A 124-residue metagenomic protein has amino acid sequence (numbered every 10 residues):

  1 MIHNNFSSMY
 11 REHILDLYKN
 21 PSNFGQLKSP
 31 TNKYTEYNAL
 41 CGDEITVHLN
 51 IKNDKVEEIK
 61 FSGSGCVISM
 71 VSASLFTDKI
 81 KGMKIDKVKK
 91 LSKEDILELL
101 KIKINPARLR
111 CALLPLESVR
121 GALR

Functional and structural regions predicted by a protein language model:
M1-K28, Y34, E57, M83-R124: C-terminal binding/interaction regions
S29, G42-E44, V56, V71: Short connector loops at helix/strand junctions that flank enzyme active sites, especially segments positioning acidic
N38, D43-N53: Short beta-strand elements
C41, G63-S72: Short, thiol/selenol-centered motifs that function as redox-active sites or metal-ligating centers
K55-G63: Immediate flanking context of iron-sulfur cluster ligation sites
S69-M83: Alpha-helical support elements that line or immediately flank enzyme active sites and cofactor-binding pockets
